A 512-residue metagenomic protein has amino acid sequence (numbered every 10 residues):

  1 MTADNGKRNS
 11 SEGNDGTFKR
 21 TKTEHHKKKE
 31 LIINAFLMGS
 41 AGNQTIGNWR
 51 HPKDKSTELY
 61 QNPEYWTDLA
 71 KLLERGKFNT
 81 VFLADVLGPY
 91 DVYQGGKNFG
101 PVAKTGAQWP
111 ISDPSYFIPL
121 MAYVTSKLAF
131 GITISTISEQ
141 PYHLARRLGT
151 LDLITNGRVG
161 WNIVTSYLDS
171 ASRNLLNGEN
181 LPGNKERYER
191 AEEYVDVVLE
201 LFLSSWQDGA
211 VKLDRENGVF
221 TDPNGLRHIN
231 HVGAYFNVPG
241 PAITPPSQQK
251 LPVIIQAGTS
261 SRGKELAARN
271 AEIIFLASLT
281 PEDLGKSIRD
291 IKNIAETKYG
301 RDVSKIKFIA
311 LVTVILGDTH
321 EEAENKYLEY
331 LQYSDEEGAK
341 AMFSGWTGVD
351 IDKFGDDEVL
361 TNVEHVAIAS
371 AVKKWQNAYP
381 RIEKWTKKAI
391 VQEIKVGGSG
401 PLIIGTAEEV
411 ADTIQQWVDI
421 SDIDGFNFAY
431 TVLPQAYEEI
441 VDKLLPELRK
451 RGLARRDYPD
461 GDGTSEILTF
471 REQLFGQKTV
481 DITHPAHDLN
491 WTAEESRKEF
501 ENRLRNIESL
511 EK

Functional and structural regions predicted by a protein language model:
T2, K7, E12-K512: N-terminal glycine-rich cofactor-binding segment that shapes the pocket for flavin-like pterin cofactors
